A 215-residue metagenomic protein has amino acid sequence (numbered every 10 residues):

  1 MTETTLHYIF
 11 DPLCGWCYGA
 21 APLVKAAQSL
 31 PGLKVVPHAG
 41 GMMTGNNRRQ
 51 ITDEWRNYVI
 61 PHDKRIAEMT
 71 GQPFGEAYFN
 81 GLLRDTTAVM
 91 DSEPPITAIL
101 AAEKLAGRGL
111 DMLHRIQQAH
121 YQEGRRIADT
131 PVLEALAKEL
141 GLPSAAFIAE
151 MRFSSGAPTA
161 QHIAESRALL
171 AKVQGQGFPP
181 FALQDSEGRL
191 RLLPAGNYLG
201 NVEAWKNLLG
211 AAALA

Functional and structural regions predicted by a protein language model:
T2-H7: Extreme N-terminal starter segment of soluble prokaryotic enzymes
F10-L13: Short pre-active-site segment immediately N-terminal to redox-active cysteine/selenocysteine motifs in thiol-based
G15-W16, P180: C-type cytochrome heme c attachment motif
Y18-Y121: Structural alpha/beta surface segment adjacent to cysteine/selenocysteine redox centers across thiol/disulfide enzymes
A21-Q28, L33, Q118-A215: C-terminal cap of thioredoxin/glutaredoxin-like
